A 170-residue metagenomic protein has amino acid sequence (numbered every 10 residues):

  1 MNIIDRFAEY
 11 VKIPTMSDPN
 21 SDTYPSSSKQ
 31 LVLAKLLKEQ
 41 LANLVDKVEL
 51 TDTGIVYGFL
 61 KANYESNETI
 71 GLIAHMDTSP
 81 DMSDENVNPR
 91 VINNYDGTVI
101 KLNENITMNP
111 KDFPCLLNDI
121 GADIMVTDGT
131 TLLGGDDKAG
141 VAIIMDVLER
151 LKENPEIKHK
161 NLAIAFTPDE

Functional and structural regions predicted by a protein language model:
M1-I4, D52, K138: A generic "functional-site adjacency" signal
N2-S28, M125-V126: N-terminal capping segment at the start of a domain
I4, A8, K35-K38, V141-E149: Predominant activation on well-ordered alpha-helical scaffold segments within soluble catalytic domains
I13, L44, R150-N154: Change "in soluble alpha/beta enzymes" to "in soluble alpha/beta proteins
P19-N20, K47, E156-N161: Flexible, glycine/charged-enriched surface loops at secondary-structure junctions
D22-N67, G71-I73, D77: A non-catalytic alpha/beta surface segment that caps or lines the substrate-entry region of metallo-dependent hydrolase
N67-I157, N161, F166: Active-site metal-coordination/substrate-binding segment of hydrolases, especially metallo-dependent peptidases
P168-E170: Short, intrinsically disordered, charge-balanced linker/junction segments flanking boundaries in proteins
